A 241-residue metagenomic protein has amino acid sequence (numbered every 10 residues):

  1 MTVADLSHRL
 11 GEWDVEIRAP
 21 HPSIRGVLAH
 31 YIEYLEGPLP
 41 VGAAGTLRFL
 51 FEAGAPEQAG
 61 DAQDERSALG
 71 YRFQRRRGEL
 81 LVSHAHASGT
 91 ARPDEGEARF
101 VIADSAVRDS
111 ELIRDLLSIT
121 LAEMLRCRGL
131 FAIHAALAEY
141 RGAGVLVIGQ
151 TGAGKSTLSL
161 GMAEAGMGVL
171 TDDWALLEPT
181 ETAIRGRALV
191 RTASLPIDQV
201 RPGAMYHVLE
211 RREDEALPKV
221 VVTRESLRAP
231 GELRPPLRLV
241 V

Functional and structural regions predicted by a protein language model:
M1-T151, E164-A165, A175-V241: A noncatalytic interaction/capping subdomain that flanks phosphate/NTP-handling catalytic cores
K155: Conserved lysine of the Walker
L158-S159: Post-Walker A alpha-helix
G168: Residue-level detector of anion-binding/catalytic polar loops
D172: Active-site flanking residues adjacent to catalytic metal/cofactor-binding acidic residues
